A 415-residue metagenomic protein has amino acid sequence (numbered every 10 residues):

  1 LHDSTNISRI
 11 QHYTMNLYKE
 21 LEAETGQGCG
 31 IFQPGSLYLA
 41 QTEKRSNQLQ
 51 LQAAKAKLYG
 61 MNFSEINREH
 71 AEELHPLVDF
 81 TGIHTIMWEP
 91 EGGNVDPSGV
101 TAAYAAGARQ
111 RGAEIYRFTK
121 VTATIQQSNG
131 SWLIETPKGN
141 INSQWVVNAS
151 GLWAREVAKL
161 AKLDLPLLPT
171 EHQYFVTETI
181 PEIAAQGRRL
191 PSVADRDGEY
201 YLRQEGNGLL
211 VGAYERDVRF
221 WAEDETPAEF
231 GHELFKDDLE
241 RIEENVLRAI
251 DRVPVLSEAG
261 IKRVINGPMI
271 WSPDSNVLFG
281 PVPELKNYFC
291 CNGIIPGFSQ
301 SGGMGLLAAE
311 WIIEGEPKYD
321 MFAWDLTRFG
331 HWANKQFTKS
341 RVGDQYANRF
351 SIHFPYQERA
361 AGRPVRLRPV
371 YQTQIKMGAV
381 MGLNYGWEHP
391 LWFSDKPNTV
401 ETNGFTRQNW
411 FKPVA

Functional and structural regions predicted by a protein language model:
L1, T5, A123-F235, E244-R252 (+2 more regions): Flavin-dependent oxidoreductases
L1-L74, D197-L202, G206-L210, G343-Q357 (+3 more regions): Dinucleotide-binding Rossmann-like beta1-alpha1 core, especially the glycine-rich loop that anchors the ADP
G28-Y38, Q52, E72-R111, L133 (+2 more regions): Helix-loop-beta segment of a Rossmann-like dinucleotide-binding subdomain
F32-S36, T170-E171, V264: Short Gly/Ser/Thr- and Asp/Glu-enriched loop/turn motifs at secondary-structure junctions
K44, H75-I83, I125-L133, W271-S275 (+1 more regions): A short, glycine/Asx- and small/polar-enriched loop/turn that sits immediately N-terminal to a beta-strand
M87-W145, A149, W153-E156, G302: Helical element adjacent to the flavin cofactor pocket in flavoenzyme catalytic cores
Q126-S128, F322-A415: Basic, glycine/lysine-rich polyanion-binding surfaces/domains
D197, G206, A228-R366: C-terminal catalytic lobe of FAD-dependent flavoproteins
